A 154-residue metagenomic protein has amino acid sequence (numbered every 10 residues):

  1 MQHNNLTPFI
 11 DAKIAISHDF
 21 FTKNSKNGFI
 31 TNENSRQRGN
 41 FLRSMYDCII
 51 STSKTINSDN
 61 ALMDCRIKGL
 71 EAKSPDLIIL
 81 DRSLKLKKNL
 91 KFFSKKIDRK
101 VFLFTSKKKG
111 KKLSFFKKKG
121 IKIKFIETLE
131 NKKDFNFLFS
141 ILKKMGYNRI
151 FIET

Functional and structural regions predicted by a protein language model:
H3-Y147: Active-site ligand-binding patch in enzyme domains
